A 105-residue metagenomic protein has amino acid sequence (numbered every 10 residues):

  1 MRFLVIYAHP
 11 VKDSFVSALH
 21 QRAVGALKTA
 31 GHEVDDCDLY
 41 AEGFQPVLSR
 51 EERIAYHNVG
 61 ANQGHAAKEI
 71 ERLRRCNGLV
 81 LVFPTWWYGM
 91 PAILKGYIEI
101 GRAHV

Functional and structural regions predicted by a protein language model:
M1-R102: N-terminal beta1-alpha1-beta2 submodule of the flavodoxin-like/Rossmannoid cofactor-binding fold
